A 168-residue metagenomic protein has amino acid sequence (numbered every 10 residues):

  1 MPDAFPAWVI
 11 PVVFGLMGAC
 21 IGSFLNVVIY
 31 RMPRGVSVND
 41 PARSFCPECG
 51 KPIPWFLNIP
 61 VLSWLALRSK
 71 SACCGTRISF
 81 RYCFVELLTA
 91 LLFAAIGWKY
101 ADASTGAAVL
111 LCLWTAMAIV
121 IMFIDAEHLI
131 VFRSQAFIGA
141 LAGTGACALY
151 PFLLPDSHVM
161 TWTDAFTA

Functional and structural regions predicted by a protein language model:
M1-I10, A94-V109, A148-A165: Helix-coil boundary and interhelical linker segments in multi-pass alpha-helical membrane proteins
V9-R34: N-terminal signal-anchor transmembrane alpha helix
P11-L16, C83-L87, L91, A108-C112 (+2 more regions): Hydrophobic alpha-helical transmembrane segments
F14, L113-A168: Functional transmembrane core segments of multi-pass inner-membrane proteins
I21-N26, T89, F93, A146: Alpha-helical transmembrane segments of multipass membrane proteins
L25-Y82: Membrane-proximal soluble regions of multi-pass membrane proteins
N26-Y30, R34, G97-A101, E127: Membrane-water interface at transmembrane helix exits
S69, T89-F93, M117-I119: Hydrophobic, membrane-inserted alpha-helices
